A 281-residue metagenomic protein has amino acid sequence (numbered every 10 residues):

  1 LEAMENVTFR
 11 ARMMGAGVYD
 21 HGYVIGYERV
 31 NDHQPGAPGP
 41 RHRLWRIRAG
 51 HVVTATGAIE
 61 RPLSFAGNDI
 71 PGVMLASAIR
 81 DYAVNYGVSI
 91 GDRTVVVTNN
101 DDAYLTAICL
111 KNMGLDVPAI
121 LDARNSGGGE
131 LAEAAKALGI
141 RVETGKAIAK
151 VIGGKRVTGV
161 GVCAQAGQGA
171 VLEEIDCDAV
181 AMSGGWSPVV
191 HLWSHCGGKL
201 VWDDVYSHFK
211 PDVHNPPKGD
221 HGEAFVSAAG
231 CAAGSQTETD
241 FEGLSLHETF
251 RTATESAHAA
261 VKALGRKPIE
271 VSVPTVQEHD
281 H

Functional and structural regions predicted by a protein language model:
L1-H281: Residues forming the flavin
